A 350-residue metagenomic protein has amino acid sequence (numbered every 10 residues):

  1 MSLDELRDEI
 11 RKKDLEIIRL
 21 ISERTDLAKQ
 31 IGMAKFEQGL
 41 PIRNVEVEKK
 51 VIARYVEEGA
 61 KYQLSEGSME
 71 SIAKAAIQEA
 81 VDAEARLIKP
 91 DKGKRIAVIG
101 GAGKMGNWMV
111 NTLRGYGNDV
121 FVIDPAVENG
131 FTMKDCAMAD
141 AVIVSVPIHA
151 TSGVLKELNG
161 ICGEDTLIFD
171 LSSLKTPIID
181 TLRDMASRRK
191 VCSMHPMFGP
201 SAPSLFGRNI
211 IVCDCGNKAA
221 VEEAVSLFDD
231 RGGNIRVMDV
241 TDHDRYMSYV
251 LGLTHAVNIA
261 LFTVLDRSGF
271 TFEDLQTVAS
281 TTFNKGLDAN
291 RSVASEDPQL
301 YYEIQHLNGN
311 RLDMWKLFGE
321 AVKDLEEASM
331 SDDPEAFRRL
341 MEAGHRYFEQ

Functional and structural regions predicted by a protein language model:
S2-R95, R114-D119: N-terminal hydrophobic or amphipathic helices and topogenic motifs
A97-G100: Conserved N-terminal Rossmann-fold NAD(P)-binding element of oxidoreductases
M105: Hydrophobic/small residue at the entry helix of a nucleotide-binding pocket
I123-K134: Adenosine-cofactor binding site in Rossmann-like domains, unifying the SAM/SAH pocket of S-adenosylmethionine-dependent
M133-M185: Rossmann-fold NAD(P) dinucleotide-binding segment
K175-I178, L182-N234, M238, M247: Rossmann-fold dinucleotide-binding core
R208-I210, E222, H243-G269, Q276-A294: Active-site-proximal catalytic alpha-helix in oxidoreductases
D274-F348: Interdomain hinge/lid region at the active-site interface of Rossmann-like NAD(P)-dependent oxidoreductases
